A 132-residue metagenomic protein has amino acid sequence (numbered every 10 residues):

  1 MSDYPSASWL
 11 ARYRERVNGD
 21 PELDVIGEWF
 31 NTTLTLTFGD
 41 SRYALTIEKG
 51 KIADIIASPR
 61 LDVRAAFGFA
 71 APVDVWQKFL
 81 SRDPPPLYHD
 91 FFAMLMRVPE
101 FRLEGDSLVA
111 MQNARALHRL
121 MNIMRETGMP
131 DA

Functional and structural regions predicted by a protein language model:
M1-A132: Feature captures hydrophobic
